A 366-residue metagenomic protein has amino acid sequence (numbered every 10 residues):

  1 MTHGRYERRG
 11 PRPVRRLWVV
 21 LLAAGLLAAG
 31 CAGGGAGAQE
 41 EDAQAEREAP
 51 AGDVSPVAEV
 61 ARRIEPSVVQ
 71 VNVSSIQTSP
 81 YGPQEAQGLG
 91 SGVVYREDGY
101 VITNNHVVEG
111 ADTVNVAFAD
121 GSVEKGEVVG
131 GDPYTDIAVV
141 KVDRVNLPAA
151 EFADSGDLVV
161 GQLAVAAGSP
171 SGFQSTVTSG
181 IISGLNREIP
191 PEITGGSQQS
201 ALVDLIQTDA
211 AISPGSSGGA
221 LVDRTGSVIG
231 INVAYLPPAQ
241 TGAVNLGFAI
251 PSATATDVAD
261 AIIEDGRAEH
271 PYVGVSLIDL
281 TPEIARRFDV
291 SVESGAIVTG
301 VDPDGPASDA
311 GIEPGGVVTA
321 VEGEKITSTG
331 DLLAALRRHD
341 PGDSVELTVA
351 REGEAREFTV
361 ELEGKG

Functional and structural regions predicted by a protein language model:
G4-L21: Bacterial N-terminal signal peptides that target proteins for export
W18, A51, I326: Conserved phosphate-coordination/catalytic loops
A28-G30: C-terminal motif of bacterial Sec signal peptides marking the signal peptidase cleavage site
A32-R286, V292-E293, P303, L333 (+2 more regions): Serine-dependent protease modules
E109, L158, D279-P282, D289 (+3 more regions): Short glycine/proline-centered loop/turn elements that form peptide/ligand docking sites
E127, A138-K141, D260-R267, S308-E313 (+2 more regions): PDZ-domain C-terminal substructure recognizer with occasional recognition of PDZ-binding tails
